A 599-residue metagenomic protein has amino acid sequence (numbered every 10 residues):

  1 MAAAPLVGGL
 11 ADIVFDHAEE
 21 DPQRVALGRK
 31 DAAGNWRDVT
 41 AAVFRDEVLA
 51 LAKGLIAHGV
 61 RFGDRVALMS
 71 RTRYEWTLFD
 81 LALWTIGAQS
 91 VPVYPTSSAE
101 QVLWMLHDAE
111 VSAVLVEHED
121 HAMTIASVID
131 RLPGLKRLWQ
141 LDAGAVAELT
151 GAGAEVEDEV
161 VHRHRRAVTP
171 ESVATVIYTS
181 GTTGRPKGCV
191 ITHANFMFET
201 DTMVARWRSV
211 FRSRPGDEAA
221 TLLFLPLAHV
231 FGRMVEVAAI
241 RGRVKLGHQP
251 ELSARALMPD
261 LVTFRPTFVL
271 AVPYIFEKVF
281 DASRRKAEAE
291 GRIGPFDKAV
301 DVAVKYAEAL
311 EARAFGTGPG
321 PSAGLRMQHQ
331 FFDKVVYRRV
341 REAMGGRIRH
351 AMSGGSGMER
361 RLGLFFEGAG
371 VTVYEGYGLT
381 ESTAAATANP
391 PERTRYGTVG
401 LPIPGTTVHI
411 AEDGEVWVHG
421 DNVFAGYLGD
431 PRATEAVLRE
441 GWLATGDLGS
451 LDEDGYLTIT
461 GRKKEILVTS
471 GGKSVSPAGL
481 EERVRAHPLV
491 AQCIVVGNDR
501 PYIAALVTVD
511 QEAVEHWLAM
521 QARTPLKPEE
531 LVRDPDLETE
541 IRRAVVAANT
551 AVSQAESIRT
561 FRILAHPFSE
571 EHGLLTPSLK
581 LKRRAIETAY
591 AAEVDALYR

Functional and structural regions predicted by a protein language model:
P22-V25, Q140, A154-Y178, R185 (+1 more regions): Conserved pre-ATP/AMP-binding loop-to-beta segment of ANL
Q23, L27-R73, T77-L81, S98-L103 (+2 more regions): Conserved AMP-binding/adenylate-forming core of the ANL superfamily
D31-A33, D120-P170, S283-R339: ANL superfamily adenylate-forming
D38-A42, A174-D201: Conserved AMP-binding A3 loop
A57-H58, T85-G151, E540: Structural core segment of the AMP-binding/adenylate-forming
M197-A220, L227-Y337, R347: Conserved AMP-binding/adenylation subdomain of ANL enzymes
P402-T469, A486: Conserved ATP-binding/catalytic segment of the ANL
Q492-I494, P501, M520, R542-R599: Conserved C-terminal "lid"/linker of ANL adenylate-forming enzymes
